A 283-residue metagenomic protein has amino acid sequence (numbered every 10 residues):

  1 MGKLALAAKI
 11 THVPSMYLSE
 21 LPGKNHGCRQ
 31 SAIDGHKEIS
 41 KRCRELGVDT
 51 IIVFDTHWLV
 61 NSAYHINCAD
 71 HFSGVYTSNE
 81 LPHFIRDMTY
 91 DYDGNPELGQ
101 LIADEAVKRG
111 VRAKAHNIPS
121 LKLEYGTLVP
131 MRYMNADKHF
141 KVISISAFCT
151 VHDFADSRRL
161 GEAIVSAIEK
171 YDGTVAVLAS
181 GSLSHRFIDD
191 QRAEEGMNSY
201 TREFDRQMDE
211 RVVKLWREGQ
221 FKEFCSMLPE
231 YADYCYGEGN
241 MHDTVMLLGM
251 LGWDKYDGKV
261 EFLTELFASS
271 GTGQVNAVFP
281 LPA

Functional and structural regions predicted by a protein language model:
M1-D49, V60-R159, K170, D190-A283: Flexible, D/E/H-enriched segments
D49-D55, G173-L183: Beta-strand elements within well-structured catalytic alpha/beta cores of enzymes that handle phosphate/sulfate esters
E162-K170, V175: Non-transmembrane, aqueous-exposed alpha-helical and coiled segments at domain scale
R186-F187: Short, solvent-exposed loop/turn segments at secondary-structure junctions
